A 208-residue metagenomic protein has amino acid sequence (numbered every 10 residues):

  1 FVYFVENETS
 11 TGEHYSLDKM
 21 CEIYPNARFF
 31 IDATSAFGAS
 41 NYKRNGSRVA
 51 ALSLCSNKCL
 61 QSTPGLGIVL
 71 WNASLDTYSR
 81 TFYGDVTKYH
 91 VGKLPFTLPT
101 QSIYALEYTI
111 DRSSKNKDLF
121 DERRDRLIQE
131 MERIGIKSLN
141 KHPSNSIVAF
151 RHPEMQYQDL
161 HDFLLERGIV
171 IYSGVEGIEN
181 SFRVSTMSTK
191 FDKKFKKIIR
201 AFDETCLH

Functional and structural regions predicted by a protein language model:
F1-G38: Active-site phosphate-binding strand-loop segment of PLP-dependent enzymes
Y3-F4, F29-A33, L52-C55, S62 (+1 more regions): General beta-strand structural signal in soluble alpha/beta enzymes
E6-S10, T34-F37, Y42, N57-L60 (+2 more regions): Short acidic/polar capping segments at secondary-structure boundaries
R44-N57: Conserved active-site segment immediately N-terminal to the catalytic lysine that forms the internal aldimine
N57-Q129: Active-site C-terminal subdomain of aminotransferase-like
T100, I110-D159: Glycine/small-residue-rich hydrophobic helix-like segments
K137-K193, K197: Conserved C-terminal alpha-helix-loop-beta "cap" of PLP-dependent enzymes that closes/shapes the active-site mouth
